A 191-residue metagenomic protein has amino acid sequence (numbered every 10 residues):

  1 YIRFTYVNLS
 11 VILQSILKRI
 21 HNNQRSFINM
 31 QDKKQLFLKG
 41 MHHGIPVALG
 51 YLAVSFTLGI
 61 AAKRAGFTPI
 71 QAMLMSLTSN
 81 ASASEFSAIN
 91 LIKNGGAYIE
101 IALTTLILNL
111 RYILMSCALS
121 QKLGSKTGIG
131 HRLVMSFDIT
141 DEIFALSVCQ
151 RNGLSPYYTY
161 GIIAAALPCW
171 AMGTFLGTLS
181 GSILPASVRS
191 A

Functional and structural regions predicted by a protein language model:
Y1, N8, I12-N22, S26: Short, positively charged and aromatic/hydrophobic N-terminal segments
F27-S79, N90-T105: Helix-loop-helix hairpins and the membrane-proximal interhelical loops of multi-pass alpha-helical transport proteins
F56-I60, S87-A88, L146, F175 (+1 more regions): Alpha-helical transmembrane segments of multipass membrane proteins
G59, I89, S116-S120: Predominant activation on well-ordered alpha-helical scaffold segments within soluble catalytic domains
Q71, E85, E100, Y157-Y158: Residue-level recognition of membrane-helix boundary sites in multi-pass small-molecule transporters
S79-I89, I113: A generic, lipid-embedded transmembrane alpha helix
I101-S190: Helix-loop-helix junctions within the multi-pass membrane cores of secondary transporters/permeases
